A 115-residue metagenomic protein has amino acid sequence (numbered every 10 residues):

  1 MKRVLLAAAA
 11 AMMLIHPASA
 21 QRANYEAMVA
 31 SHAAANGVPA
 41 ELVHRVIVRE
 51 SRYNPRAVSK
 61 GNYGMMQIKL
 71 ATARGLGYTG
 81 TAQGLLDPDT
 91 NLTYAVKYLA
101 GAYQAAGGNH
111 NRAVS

Functional and structural regions predicted by a protein language model:
V4-M13: Sec-dependent N-terminal signal peptides
M12-R52, T90: Export/targeting segments at the very N-terminus of extracytoplasmic proteins
H44-V48, L70, S115: Generic alpha-helical structural context detector
R56-S59: A short gly/proline-enriched turn/hairpin at secondary-structure junctions
G61-T79: Substrate-binding/active-site groove segments that recognize and process beta-1,4-linked N-acetyl-hexosamine
T81-T90: A short, structured beta-strand-centered segment in the mid-to-C-terminal lobe of catalytic cores from group-transfer
V96-S115: Catalytic and binding regions of secreted/periplasmic enzymes and modules that target cell-wall glycans
